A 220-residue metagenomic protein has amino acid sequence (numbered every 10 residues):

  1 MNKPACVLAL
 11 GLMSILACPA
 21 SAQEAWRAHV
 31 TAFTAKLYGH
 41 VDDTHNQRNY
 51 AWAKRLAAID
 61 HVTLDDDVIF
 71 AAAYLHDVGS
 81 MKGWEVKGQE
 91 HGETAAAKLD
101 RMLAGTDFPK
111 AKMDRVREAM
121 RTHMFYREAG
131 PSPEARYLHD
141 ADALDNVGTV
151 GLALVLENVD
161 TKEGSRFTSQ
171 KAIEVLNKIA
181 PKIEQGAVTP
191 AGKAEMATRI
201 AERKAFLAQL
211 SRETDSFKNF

Functional and structural regions predicted by a protein language model:
M1-A5: Positively charged n-region of N-terminal signal peptides that target proteins for export
V7-L16: Bacterial N-terminal signal peptides
C18-A22: Sec/Tat signal peptide C-region and signal peptidase I cleavage site
Q23-G39: Short N-terminal segments immediately surrounding and downstream of signal-peptide cleavage
A25, T44, L64-F70, E90 (+3 more regions): Alpha-helix N-cap and coil->helix boundary residues
A35-Q47, A51-T63, L75, F125-F220: Divalent metal-dependent phosphate-bond-processing catalytic cores, especially two-metal-ion Mg2+/Mn2+ enzymes that act
N49, E90-A104: An active-site-proximal "capping" alpha-helix that borders the catalytic cofactor pocket
D66-E85, H91, A95, V116-M124: His-Asp-centered metal-binding catalytic motifs of divalent-metal-dependent phosphohydrolases/nucleases
